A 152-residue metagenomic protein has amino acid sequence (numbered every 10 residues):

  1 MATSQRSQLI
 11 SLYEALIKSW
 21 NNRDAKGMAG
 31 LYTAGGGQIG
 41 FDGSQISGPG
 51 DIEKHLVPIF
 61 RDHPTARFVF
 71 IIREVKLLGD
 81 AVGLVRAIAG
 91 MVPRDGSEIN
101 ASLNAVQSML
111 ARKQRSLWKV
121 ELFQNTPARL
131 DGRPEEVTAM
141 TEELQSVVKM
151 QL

Functional and structural regions predicted by a protein language model:
M1-G35, A139-L152: Short, low-complexity N-terminal intrinsically disordered segments enriched in polar/charged residues
R6-S7, A25-A81, A101-S102: A solvent-exposed, acidic/Ser-Thr-rich amphipathic alpha-helical stretch
I10, E14-K18, E53, V57 (+1 more regions): Solvent-exposed, non-membrane alpha-helical residues enriched in polar/charged side chains
Y32-T33, A89-M91, Q124-P127: Short beta-strand segments enriched in hydrophobic/aromatic residues within well-folded beta-rich domains
R73-L78, N125-A128, M140-E142, K149-M150: Glycine-rich beta-strand-turn "strand-cap" elements at beta-sheet edges
D80-M91: A short hydrophobic beta-strand element
M91-A101: Short, cysteine-centered beta-strand-loop-beta hairpins and adjacent loop/turn segments enriched in charged/polar
N104-E135: Short beta-strand edge/turn micro-motifs at domain boundaries
